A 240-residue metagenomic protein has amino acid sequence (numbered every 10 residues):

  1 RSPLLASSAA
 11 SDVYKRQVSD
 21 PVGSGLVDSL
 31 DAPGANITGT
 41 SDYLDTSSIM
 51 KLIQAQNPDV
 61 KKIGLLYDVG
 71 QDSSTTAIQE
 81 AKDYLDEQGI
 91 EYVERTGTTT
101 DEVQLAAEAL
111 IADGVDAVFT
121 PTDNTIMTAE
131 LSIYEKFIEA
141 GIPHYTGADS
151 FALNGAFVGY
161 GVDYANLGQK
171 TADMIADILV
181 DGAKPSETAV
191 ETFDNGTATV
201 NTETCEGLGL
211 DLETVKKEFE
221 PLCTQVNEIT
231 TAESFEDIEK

Functional and structural regions predicted by a protein language model:
R1-A10, Y14: Single conserved hydrophobic/aromatic residue that forms the stacking wall/gate of nucleotide- or nucleobase-binding
S8-S11, G97-A156: Hydrophobic alpha-helical
S11-V22, G39-S41, I142-D149: Short beta-strand elements of ligand-binding domains
D20-K62, V162-A183: Hydrophobic alpha-helical segments within soluble ligand-binding/sensing domains
N36-I37, Y84-T100: Short beta-strand elements in bilobed, periplasmic/extracellular small-molecule ligand-binding domains
T38-Q88, T188-C205: An alpha-beta-alpha
T40-S47, Y67-A77, E94-V103, N124 (+3 more regions): Hinge/beta->alpha junction and helix N-cap segments in small-molecule ligand-binding domains
D177-K240: Hinge/cleft segment of the Venus flytrap/periplasmic-binding protein
